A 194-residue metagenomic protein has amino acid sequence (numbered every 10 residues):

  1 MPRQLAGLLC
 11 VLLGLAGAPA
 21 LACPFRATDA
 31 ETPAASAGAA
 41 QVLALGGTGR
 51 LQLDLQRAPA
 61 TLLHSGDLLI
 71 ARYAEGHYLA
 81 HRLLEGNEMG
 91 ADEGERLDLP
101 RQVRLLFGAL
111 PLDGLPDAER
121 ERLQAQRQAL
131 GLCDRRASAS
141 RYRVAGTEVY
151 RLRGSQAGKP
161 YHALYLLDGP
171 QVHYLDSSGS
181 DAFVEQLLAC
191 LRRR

Functional and structural regions predicted by a protein language model:
M1-Q4: Positively charged n-region of N-terminal signal peptides that target proteins for export
G7-A16: Bacterial N-terminal signal peptides
L21-A80, G86: N-terminal "mature-domain start" segment
L55-P59, G169-R194: Surface-exposed amphipathic alpha-helical segments
S65-K159: Conserved polar/disulfide-associated segments of primarily extracytoplasmic proteins
S140, T147-S178, V184: A short, solvent-exposed beta-edge/loop patch
